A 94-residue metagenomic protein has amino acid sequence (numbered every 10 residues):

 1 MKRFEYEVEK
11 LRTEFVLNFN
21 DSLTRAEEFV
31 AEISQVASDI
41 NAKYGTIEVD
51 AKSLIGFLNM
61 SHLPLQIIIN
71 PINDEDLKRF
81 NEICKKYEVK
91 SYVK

Functional and structural regions predicted by a protein language model:
M1-E7: N-terminal amphipathic/basic-hydrophobic helices that include classical n-h-c signal peptides and signal-anchor
V8-F19: Short glycine-/aliphatic-rich beta-strand segments at the starts of folded cytosolic domains
L11, L63-I67: Short glycine-rich, basic-tinged beta-strand/loop micro-motifs
L17-D21, I69-N73: Short beta-strand-to-loop capping motifs
S22-S34, I47-L63, D76-K85: Amphipathic alpha-helical interaction surfaces in cytosolic regulatory modules
I40-G45, K85-K94: Conserved short beta-strand edge segments in small beta-sheet-based binding/regulatory domains
G45-T46, I72: Short, ordered loop/turn segments at secondary-structure junctions
